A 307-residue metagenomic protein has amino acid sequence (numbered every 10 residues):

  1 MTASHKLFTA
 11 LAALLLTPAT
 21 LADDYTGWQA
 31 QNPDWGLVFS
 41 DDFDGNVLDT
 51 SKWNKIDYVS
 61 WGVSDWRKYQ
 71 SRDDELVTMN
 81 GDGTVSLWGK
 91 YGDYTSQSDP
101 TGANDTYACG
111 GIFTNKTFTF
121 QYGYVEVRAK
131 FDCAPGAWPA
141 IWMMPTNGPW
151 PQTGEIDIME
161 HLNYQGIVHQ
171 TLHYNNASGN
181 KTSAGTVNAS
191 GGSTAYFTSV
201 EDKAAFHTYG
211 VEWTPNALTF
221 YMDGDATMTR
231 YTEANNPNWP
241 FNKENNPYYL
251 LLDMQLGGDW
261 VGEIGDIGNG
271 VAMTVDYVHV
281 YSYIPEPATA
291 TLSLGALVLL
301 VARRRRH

Functional and structural regions predicted by a protein language model:
M1-F8, A288: Bacterial N-terminal signal peptides that target proteins for export
F8-T9, F43, L300: Intrinsic structural disorder/low-complexity segments
A13-L14, L294: Short, linear, compositionally biased motifs with a strong N-terminal bias
D23-Y283: GH16 jelly-roll
P285-R303: A short, hydrophobic C-terminal helix/tail in secreted or cell-surface proteins
R306-H307: C-terminal outer-membrane/trafficking sorting elements
